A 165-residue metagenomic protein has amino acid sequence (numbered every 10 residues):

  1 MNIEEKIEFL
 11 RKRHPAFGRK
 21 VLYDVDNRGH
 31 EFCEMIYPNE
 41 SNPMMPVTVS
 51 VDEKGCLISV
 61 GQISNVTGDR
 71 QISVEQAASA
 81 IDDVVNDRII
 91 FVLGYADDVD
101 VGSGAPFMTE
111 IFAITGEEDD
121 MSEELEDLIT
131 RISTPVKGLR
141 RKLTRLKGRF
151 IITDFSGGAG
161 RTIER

Functional and structural regions predicted by a protein language model:
M1, Y23-D26, P38, V51 (+3 more regions): Intrinsic-disorder/low-complexity regions
M1-E5, I72-Q76, D120: Alpha-helix boundary/N-cap detector
M1-G18, I81: Amphipathic alpha-helical segments
I7-K12, N86-R165: Acidic, proline/glycine-rich low-complexity IDRs
G18-C56: Amphipathic, interaction-prone secondary-structure segments
G29, K54-G55, T67-D69, G148 (+1 more regions): Intrinsic-disorder/low-complexity loop/linker signature
E34, P46-S50, G55-S59, I90-V92 (+2 more regions): Ordered hydrophobic segments in well-structured contexts
E40-R88: Aromatic- and glycine-enriched beta-alpha-beta binding-site module
